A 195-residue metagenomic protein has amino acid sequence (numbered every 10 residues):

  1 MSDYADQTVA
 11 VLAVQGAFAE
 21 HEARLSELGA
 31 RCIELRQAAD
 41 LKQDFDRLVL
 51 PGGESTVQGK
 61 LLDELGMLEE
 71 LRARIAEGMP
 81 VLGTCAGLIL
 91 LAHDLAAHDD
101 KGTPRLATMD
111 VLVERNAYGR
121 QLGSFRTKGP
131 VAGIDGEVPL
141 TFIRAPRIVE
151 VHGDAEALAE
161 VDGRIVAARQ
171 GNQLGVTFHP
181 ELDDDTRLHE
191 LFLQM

Functional and structural regions predicted by a protein language model:
M1-E64, E69-A76, T186-M195: N-terminal beta1-alpha1 cap of cysteine-dependent amidohydrolase-like domains
M1-S2, R115-M195: Amide-donor transfer/coupling interface in amidating biosynthetic enzymes
D6, G29, G78, T103-R105 (+2 more regions): A generic structural signal for alpha->beta connector loops
A13-V14, T84-A86, M109, R144 (+1 more regions): A secondary-structure boundary/capping signal
C32-I33, V81, Q173: Hydrophobic anchor at the start of a short beta-strand that flanks the dinucleotide cofactor-binding loop
K42-D44, A92, G133: Short secondary-structure boundary/hinge segments and terminal tails
V49-L50, G83, V176: Redox-cofactor binding/interface segments in oxidoreductases and associated redox assembly factors
S55-P130: Cysteine-nucleophile active-site neighborhood
